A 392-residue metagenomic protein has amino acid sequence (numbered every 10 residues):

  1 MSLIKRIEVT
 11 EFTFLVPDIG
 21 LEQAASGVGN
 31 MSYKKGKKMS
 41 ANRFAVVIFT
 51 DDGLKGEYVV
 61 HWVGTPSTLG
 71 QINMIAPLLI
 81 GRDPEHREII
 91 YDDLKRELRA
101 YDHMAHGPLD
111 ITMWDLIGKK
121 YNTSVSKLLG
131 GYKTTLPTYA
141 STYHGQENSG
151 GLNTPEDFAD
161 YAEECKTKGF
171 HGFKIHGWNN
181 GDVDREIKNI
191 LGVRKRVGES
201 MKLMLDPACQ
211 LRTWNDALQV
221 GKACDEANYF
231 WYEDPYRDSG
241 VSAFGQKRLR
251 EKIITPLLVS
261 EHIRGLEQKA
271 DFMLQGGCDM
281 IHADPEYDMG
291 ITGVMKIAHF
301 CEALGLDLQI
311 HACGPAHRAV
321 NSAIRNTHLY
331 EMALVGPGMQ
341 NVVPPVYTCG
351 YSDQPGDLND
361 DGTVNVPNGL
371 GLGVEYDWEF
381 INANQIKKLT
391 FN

Functional and structural regions predicted by a protein language model:
M1-K55, G107, E163: Non-catalytic terminal accessory/regulatory regions of metabolic enzymes
S2-K5, V9-V16, N30-Y33, A41 (+1 more regions): Flexible C-terminal active-site loop/helix
R6, F49-Y121: Metal- or metallocofactor-binding catalytic centers and their adjacent structured scaffolds across diverse enzyme
A25, K222, N228, S239-L258 (+1 more regions): Shared catalytic-loop signature of beta/alpha-barrel
G53, I75, L109, N122 (+7 more regions): Conserved, mostly hydrophobic/aromatic
Y58, T138-S141, H171-I175, L203-P207 (+5 more regions): Hydrophobic faces of well-ordered beta-strands that scaffold small-molecule active sites in alpha/beta enzyme cores
M104, D110-G150: Glycine-rich, aromatic-flanked loop segments that form ligand/cofactor-binding clefts across common enzyme folds
T135-I253: Metal-dependent enolase-superfamily TIM-barrel catalytic cores that perform enediolate-based chemistry
